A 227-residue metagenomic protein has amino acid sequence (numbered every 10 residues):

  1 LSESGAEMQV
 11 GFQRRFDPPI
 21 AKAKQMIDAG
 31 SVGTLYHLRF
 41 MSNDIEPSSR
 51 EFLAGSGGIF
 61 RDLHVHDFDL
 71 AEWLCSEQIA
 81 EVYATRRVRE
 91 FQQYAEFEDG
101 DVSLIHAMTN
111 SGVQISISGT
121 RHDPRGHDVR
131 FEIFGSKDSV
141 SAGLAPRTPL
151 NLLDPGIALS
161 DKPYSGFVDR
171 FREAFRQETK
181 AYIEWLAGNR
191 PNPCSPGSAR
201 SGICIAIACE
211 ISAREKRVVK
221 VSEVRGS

Functional and structural regions predicted by a protein language model:
L1-S49: A contiguous active-site-proximal alpha/beta segment in oxidoreductase catalytic domains
E3, D28, A181-S227: C-terminal helix-rich "cap/oligomerization" subdomain common to oxidoreductases
E7-Q9, R39, Y83, S116 (+1 more regions): Structural detector of well-ordered beta-strand residues that form the stable sheet scaffold of enzyme domains
V10, L35, V82, G143 (+2 more regions): Short, hydrophobic secondary-structure boundary micro-motifs
K22-Q25, L70, L104, A181 (+1 more regions): Alpha-helical elements of Rossmann-like donor-binding domains used by nucleotide-donor carbohydrate transfer enzymes
E46-E51, I157-D161: The feature captures the short pre-catalytic strand/loop hairpin that immediately precedes and shapes the active-site
R50-Q114, S118-R125, G197: Rossmann-like dinucleotide-binding domain that binds NAD(P)(H)
Q93-D99, N110-E178, S195: NAD(P)-dinucleotide binding in Rossmann-like oxidoreductases
